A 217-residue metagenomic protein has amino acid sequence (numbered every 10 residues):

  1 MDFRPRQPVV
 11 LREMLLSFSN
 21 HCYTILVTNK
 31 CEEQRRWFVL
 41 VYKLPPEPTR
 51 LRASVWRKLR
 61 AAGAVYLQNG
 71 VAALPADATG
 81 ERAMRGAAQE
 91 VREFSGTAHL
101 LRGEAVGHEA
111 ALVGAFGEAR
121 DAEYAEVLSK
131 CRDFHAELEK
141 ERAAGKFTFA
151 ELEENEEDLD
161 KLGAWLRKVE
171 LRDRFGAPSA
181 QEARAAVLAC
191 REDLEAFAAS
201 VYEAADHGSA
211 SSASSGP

Functional and structural regions predicted by a protein language model:
V10, M14-R142, A164-R167, L171 (+1 more regions): Positively charged, polar, low-complexity stretches
V113-G117, T148-E153: Helix-loop elements that line ligand-binding/catalytic pockets
A122, E126-S129, A150, E157 (+2 more regions): Alpha-helix boundary/N-cap detector
E139-K140, A144, E151-N155: Non-catalytic alpha-helical scaffolds and adjoining flexible linkers that form interface surfaces for assembly
L159-P217: Glycine-rich, aromatic-bearing surface loops/beta-hairpins
